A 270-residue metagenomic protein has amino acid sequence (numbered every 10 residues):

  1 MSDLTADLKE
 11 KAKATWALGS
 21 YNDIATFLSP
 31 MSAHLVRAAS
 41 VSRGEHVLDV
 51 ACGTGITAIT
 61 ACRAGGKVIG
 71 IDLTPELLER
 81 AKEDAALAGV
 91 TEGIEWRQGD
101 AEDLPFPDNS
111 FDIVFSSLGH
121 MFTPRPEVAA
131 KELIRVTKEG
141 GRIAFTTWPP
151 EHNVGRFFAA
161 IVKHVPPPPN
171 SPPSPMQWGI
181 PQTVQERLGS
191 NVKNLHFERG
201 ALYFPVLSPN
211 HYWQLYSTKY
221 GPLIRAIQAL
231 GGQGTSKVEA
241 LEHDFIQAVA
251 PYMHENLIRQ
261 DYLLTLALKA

Functional and structural regions predicted by a protein language model:
S2-E45, I56, R80, D84-A88 (+2 more regions): Conserved class I S-adenosyl-L-methionine
H46-L104, I113, V128: Class I SAM-dependent methyltransferase SAM/SAH-binding core
D112-E127: A short SAM/SAH-binding and catalytic strip from SAM-dependent methyltransferases
E127-V128, I134, K138-S208, L223 (+1 more regions): Conserved catalytic/acceptor-binding region of the Class I
Q177-A270: Conserved Class I S-adenosyl-L-methionine
